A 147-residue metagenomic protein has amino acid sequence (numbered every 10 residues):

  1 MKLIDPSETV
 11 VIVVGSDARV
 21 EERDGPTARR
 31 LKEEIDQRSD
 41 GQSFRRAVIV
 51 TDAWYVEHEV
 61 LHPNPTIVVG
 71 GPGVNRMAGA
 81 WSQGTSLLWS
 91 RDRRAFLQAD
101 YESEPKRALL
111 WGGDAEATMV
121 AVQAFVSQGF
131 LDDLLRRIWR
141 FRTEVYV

Functional and structural regions predicted by a protein language model:
M1-V147: Solvent-exposed alpha-helical segments and adjacent loops that form catalytic or protein-interaction surfaces
